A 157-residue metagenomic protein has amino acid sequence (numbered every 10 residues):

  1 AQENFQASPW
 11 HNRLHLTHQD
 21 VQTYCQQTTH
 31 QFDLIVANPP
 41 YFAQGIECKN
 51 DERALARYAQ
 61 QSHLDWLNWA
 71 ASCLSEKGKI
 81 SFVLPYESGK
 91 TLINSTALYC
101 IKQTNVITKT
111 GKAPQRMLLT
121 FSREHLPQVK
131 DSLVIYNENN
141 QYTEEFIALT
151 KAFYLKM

Functional and structural regions predicted by a protein language model:
A1-F5: Conserved SAM-binding loop
P9-T23: Conserved SAM-binding strand-loop segment of SAM-dependent methyltransferases
N12, H30, L98: Structured loop/turn residues at beta-strand edges in well-structured enzyme cores
Q22-V36, A43: A short acidic, Gly/Pro-enriched loop at the edge of an enzyme's catalytic core that lines a small-molecule cofactor
P39-D65: Mobile active-site "lid"/loop adjacent to the S-adenosyl-L-methionine
Q61-P114, L118-T120: Conserved Class I SAM-dependent methyltransferase catalytic core
A113-M157: SAM/dcSAM-binding transferase cores
